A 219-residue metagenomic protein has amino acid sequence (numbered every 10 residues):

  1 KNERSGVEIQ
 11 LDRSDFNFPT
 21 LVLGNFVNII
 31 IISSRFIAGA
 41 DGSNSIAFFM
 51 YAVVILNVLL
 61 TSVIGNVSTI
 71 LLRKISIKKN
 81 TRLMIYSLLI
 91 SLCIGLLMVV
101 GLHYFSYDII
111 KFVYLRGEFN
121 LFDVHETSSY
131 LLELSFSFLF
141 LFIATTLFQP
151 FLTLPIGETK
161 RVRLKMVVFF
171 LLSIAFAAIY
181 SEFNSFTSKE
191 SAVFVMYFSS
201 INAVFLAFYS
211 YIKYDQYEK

Functional and structural regions predicted by a protein language model:
K1, K160, F169-F205: Membrane-interface helix-loop junctions in multi-pass transport and translocation proteins
K1-T20, T127, G157, K213-K219: N-terminal membrane topogenesis motif
V7-L72: Transmembrane helical elements of multi-pass membrane transporters/channels
M50, L71, K79-L96, G101 (+3 more regions): Interfacial transmembrane-helix starts/ends
T61-K79, F148-T153: Helix-loop junctions and terminal segments of transmembrane helices in multi-pass membrane transport/translocation
F105-L139, K189, V193: Interfacial segments at transmembrane-helix termini and the short loops linking adjacent helices
F136-K165: Membrane-interface junctions at transmembrane-helix termini in multi-pass inner-membrane proteins
F140-L147, S199-E218: Hydrophobic alpha-helical segments of multi-pass membrane transport proteins
